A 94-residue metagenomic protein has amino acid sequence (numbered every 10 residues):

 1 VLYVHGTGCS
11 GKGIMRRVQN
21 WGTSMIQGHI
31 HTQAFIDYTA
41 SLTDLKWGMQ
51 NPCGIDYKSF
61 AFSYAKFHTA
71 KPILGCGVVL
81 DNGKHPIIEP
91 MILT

Functional and structural regions predicted by a protein language model:
L2-M91: Conserved beta-sheet core of the metallophosphoesterase superfamily
